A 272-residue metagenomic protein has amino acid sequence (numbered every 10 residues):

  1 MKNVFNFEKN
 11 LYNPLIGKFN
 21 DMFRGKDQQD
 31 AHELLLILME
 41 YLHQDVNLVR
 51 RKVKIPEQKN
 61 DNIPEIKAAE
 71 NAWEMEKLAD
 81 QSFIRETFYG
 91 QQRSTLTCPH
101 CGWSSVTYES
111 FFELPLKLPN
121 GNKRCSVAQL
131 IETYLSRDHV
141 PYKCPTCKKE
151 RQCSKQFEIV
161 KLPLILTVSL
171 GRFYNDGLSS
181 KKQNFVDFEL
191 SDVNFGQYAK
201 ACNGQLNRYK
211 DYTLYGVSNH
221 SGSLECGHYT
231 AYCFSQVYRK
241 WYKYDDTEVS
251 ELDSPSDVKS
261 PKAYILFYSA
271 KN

Functional and structural regions predicted by a protein language model:
M1-E109: Papain-like cysteine protease catalytic cores
K54-K59, I63-E70, E74-A79, F83 (+1 more regions): Exposed substrate/partner-binding surface patches
